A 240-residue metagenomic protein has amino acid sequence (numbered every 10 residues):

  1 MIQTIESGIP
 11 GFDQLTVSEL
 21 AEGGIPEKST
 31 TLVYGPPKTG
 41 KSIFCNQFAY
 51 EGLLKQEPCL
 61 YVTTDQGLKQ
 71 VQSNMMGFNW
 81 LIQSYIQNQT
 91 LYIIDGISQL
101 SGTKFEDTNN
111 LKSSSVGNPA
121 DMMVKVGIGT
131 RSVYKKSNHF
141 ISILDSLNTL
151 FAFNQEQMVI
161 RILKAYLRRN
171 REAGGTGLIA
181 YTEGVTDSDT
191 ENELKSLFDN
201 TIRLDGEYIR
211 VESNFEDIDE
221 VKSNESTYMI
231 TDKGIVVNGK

Functional and structural regions predicted by a protein language model:
M1, E6, E27, G117 (+2 more regions): NTP-binding/hydrolysis catalytic cores, primarily Walker-type P-loop NTPases
M1-F78: The Walker A/P-loop phosphate-binding site
F48-G52, G129, R161-E172: Catalytic-core regions built around general acid/base machinery
P58, T90, S137-I141, E172-A180: Loop/turn-to-beta-strand initiation segments
D65-K69, S98-G102, N148-T149, E183-D187 (+2 more regions): Conserved nucleotide-binding/hydrolysis micro-motifs of P-loop NTPases
M75-S114: Nucleotide-state-sensitive switch-loop elements of NTP-binding domains
Q99-A165: Phosphate-binding/switch loop-helix module in NTP-utilizing enzymes
G175-T176, A180-K240: Phosphate-binding/switch region of NTP-binding enzymes
